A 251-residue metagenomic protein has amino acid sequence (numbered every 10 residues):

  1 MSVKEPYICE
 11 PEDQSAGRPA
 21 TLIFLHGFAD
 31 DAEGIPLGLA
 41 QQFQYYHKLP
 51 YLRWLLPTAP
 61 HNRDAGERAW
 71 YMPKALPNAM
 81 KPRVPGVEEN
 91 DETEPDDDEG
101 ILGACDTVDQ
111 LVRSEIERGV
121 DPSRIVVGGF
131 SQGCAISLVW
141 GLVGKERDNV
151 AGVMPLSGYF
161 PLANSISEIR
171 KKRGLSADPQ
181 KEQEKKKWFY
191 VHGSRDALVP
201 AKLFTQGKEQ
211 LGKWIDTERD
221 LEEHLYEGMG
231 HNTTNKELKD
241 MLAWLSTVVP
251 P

Functional and structural regions predicted by a protein language model:
S2-P122: Serine-hydrolase catalytic machinery in alpha/beta-hydrolase-like enzymes
D13-Q14, G152-P250: The feature captures the conserved acid-bearing segment of alpha/beta-hydrolase catalytic domains
L22-F24, R53-T58, V126-G129, G152-S157 (+2 more regions): Extended hydrophobic secondary-structure segments that form protein cores and membrane-embedded regions
I35-P36, S137, F204, K208: Short, highly selective alpha-helical patches that border small-molecule cofactor pockets in redox/cofactor-processing
F43, G144-K145, I215: Active-site catalytic pocket residues across diverse enzymes, especially alpha/beta-hydrolases
L49-Y51, R124, R147-V150, K185 (+1 more regions): A generic structural signal for alpha->beta connector loops
S114, V143-G144, Q210: Active-site catalytic microenvironments for nucleophilic, acid-base chemistry
R118-K172: Primarily recognizes the serine-hydrolase "nucleophile elbow" in alpha/beta-hydrolase and SGNH/GDSL folds
